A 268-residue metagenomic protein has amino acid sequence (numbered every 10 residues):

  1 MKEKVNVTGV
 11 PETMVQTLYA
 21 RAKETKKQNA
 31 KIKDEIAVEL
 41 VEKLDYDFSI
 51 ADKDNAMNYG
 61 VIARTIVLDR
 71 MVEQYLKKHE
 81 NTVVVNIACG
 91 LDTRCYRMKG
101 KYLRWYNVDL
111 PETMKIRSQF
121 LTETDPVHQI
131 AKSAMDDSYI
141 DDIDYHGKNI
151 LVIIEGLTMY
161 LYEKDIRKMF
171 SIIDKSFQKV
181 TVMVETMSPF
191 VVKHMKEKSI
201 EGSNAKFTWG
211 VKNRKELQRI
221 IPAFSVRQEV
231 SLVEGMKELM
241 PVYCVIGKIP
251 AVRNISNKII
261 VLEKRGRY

Functional and structural regions predicted by a protein language model:
M1-V85, C89-K132, H146: Rossmann-like AdoMet
S138-G147: Short amphipathic alpha-helix with an adjacent loop that forms part of the alpha/beta core around
H146-M159: Short SAM/SAH-binding signature in class I
Y160-I173: A short, conserved alpha-helix within the catalytic core of class I
S176-P189: Conserved beta-strand signature within the Rossmann-like core of class I S-adenosyl-L-methionine
P189-A205: Short, glycine-/aromatic-enriched active-site segment of Class I SAM-dependent methyltransferases
N204-E234: Short alpha-helix
M240-Y268: Core SAM-dependent methyltransferase catalytic element
